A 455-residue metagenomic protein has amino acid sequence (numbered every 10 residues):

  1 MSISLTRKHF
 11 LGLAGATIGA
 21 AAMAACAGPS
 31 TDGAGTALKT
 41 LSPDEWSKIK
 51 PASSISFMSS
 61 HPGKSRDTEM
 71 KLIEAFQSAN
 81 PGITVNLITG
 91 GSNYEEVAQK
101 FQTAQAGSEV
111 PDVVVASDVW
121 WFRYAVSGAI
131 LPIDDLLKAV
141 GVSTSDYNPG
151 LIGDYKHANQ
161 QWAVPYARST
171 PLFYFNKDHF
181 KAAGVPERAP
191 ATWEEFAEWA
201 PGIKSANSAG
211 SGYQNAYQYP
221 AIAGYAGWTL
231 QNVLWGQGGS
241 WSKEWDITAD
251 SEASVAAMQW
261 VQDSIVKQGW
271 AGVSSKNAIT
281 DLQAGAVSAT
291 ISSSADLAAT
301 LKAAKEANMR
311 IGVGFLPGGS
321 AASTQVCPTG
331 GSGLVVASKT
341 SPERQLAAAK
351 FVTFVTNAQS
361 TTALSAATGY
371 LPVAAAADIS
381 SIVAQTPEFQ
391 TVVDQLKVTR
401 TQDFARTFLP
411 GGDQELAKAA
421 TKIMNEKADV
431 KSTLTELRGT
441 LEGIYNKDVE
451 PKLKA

Functional and structural regions predicted by a protein language model:
M1-I18: N-terminal secretory signal peptides and thylakoid transit peptides that target proteins across membranes
P29, G35-I49, D118-T170, G212 (+3 more regions): Hinge/lid segment of periplasmic solute-binding proteins
P51-P62, I83-I88, V113: Short, well-ordered beta-strand elements
E74, S78-A79, K181-A183, V255 (+3 more regions): Extracytoplasmic/periplasmic substrate-recognition and gating elements
E74-Y147, K181-G184, S288-A289, K305 (+3 more regions): Extracytoplasmic "Venus flytrap"/periplasmic binding protein-like
G150, D154, G314-F315, A366-K418 (+2 more regions): Long, aromatic- and glycine/proline-rich binding clefts that accommodate carbohydrate-like moieties
H157-Y166, P171, E194-D246, V287: Extracytoplasmic/periplasmic solute-binding protein
W199-K204, E244-G272, L316: Glycine-centered hinge/linker elements that transmit conformational signals in sensory and ligand-binding systems
